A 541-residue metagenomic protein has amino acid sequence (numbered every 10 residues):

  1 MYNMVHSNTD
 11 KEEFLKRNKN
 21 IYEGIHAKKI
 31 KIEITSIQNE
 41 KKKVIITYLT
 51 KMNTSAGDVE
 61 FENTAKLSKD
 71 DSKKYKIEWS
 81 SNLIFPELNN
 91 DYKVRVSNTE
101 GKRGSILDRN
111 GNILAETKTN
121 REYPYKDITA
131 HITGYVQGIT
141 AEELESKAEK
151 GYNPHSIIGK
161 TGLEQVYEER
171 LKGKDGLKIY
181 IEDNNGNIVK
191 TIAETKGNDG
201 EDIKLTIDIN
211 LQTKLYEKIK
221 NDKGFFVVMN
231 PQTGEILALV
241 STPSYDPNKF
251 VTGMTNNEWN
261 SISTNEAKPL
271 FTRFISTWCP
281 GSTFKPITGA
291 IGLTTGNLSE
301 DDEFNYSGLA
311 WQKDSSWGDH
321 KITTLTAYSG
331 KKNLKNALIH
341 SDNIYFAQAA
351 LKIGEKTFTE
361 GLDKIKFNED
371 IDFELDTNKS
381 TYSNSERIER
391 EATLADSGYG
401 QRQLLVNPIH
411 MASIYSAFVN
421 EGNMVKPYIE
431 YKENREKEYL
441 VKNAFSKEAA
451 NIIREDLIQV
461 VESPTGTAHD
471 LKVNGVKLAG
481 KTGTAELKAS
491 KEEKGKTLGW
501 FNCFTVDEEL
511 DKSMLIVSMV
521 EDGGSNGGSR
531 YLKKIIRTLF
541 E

Functional and structural regions predicted by a protein language model:
M1-T9: Short, well-ordered alpha-helical segments enriched in acidic and aromatic residues
N3, K16, R109-N112, A130-G134 (+19 more regions): Solvent-exposed, polar/charged alpha-helical surfaces in well-ordered, non-transmembrane soluble domains, broadly
K11-L15: A solvent-exposed, acidic/Ser-Thr-rich amphipathic alpha-helical stretch
K16-F225, L239-V240, S244-P269, T277: Extracytoplasmic/periplasmic proteins that interact with beta-lactams or build/remodel peptidoglycan
F61, S529-R530: Conserved strand-to-helix beginnings and helix N-cap segments that scaffold or border functional pockets
D183, K190, Q232-S282, I287-V520 (+1 more regions): Beta-lactam-recognizing serine transpeptidase/beta-lactamase-like catalytic domain environment
